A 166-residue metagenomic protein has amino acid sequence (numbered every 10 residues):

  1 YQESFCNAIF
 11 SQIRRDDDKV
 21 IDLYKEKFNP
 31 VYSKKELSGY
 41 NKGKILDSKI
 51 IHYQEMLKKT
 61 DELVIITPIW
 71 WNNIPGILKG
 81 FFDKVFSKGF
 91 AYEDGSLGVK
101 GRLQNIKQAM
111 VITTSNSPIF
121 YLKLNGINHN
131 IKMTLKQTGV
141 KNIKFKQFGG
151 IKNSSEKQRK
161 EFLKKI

Functional and structural regions predicted by a protein language model:
Y1-F90, N153, K157-I166: N-terminal beta1-alpha1-beta2 submodule of the flavodoxin-like/Rossmannoid cofactor-binding fold
K19-I21, V64, M110-I112, K144-K146: Hydrophobic/aromatic beta-strand patches that form the interior of the parallel beta-sheet core in alpha/beta enzyme
K25-F28, K100, F145-F148: Generic secondary-structure boundary/loop-capping signal
T60-D61, I106, V140: Short, well-ordered alpha-helix to beta-strand connector turns
P68, T114, F148-I151: Short strand-loop junctions, especially beta-strand C-caps/beta-turns that link beta-sheets to coils or alpha-helices
L78-V85, F90-S96, I127-Q137, K141-K146: Well-ordered, non-transmembrane segments within structured domains
E93-Q137: Short, glycine-/small-residue-rich phosphate/pyrophosphate-handling segment
Y121-L122, N128-I166: Glycine-rich phosphate/pyrophosphate-binding loop and the adjoining helix
